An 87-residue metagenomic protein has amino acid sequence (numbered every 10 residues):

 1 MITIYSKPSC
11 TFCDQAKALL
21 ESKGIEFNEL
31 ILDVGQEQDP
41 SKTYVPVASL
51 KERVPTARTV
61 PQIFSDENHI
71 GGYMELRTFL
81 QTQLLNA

Functional and structural regions predicted by a protein language model:
M1-L30: Local sequence-structure signature of Cys/Sec-based thiol-disulfide redox active-site neighborhoods
S9, L32-V34, M74: Residues that form or immediately flank small-molecule/cofactor binding pockets and catalytic motifs
T11, V45, G71: Short alpha-helical
D33-T56, L84: Thioredoxin-like thiol-disulfide oxidoreductase module
T59, S65-A87: Non-catalytic, surface beta->alpha helical segment in thiol-disulfide oxidoreductase systems
